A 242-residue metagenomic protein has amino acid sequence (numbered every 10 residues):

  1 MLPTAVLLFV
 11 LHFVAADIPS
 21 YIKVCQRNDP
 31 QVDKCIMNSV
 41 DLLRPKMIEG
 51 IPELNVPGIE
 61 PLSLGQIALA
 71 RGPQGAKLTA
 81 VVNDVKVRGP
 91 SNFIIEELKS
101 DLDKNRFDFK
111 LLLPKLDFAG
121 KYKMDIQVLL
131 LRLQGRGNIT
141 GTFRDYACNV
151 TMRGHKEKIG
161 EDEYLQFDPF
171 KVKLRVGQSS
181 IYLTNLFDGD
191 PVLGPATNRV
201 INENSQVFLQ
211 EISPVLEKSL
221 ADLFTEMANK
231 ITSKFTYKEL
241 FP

Functional and structural regions predicted by a protein language model:
M1-D17: Cleavable N-terminal signal peptides of Sec/SRP-targeted secreted and luminal proteins
A15-K23, D222-P242: C-terminal helix/juxtamembrane-tail motif
D17-G177: Hydrophobic-cavity lipid-handling domains and compact docking modules
V40-M47, I51, N55, I201-S205 (+1 more regions): Sec/Tat-exported extracytoplasmic proteins
P61, G65, R136, V215 (+3 more regions): Residue-level signal for alpha-helical context at structural boundaries
I126-Q127, T184, E226-A228: Short, charged/polar low-complexity linear motifs in solvent-exposed/disordered segments
T151-E163, P191-L193, I212-V215, T225 (+1 more regions): Noncatalytic linker/hinge segments flanking ATPase motor cores
E163-E217: Extended amphipathic ligand-handling, pore-lining, and cofactor/metal-binding catalytic surfaces
